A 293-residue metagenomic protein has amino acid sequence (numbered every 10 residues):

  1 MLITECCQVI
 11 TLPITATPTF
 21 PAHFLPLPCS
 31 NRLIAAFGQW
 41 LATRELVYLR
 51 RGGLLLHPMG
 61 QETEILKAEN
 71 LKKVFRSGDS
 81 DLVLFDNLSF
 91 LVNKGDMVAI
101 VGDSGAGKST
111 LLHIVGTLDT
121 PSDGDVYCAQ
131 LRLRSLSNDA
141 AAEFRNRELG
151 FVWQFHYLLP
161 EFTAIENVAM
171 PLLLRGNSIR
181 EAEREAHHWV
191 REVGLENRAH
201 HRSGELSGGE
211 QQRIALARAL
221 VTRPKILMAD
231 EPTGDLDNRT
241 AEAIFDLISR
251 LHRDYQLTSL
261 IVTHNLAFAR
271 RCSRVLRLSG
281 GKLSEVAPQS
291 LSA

Functional and structural regions predicted by a protein language model:
C6-C7, C29: Cysteine-centered motifs
Q8, F24-L25, L49: Short hydrophobic targeting helices and cationic amphipathic motifs that mediate membrane/organellar targeting
L33, F37-V74, S284-A293: ABC-family P-loop ATPase nucleotide-binding domain
E64-R271, V275-L278: ABC family nucleotide-binding domain
